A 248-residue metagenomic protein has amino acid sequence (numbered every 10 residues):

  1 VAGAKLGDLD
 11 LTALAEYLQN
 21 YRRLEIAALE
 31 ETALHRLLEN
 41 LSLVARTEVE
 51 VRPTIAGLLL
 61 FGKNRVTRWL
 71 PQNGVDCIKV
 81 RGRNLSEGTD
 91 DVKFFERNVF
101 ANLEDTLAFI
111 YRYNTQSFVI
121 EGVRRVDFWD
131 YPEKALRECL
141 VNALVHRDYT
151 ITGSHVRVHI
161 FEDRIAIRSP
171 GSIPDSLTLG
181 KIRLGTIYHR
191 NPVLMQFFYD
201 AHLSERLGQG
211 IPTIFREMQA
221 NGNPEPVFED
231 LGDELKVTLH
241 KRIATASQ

Functional and structural regions predicted by a protein language model:
V1-L140, L144-G153, I160, A166 (+2 more regions): Active-site helix-to-loop segments that bind/position phosphate- or nucleotide-bearing substrates and donors across
T67-R68, N73-V75, D175-Q248: Flexible, glycine-/charge-rich segments associated with ATP-binding catalytic modules
H155, R164-A166, E234-K236: Structural motif
